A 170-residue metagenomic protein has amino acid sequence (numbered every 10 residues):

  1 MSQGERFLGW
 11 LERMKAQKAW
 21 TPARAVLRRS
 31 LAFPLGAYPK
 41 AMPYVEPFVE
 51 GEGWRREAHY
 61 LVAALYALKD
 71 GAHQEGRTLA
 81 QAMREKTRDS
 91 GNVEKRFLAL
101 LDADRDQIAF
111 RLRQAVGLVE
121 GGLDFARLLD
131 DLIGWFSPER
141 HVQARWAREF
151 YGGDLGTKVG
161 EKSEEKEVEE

Functional and structural regions predicted by a protein language model:
Q3-A64, K69-E170: Basic, alpha-helical nucleic-acid-binding regions used in initiation and control of genome expression
